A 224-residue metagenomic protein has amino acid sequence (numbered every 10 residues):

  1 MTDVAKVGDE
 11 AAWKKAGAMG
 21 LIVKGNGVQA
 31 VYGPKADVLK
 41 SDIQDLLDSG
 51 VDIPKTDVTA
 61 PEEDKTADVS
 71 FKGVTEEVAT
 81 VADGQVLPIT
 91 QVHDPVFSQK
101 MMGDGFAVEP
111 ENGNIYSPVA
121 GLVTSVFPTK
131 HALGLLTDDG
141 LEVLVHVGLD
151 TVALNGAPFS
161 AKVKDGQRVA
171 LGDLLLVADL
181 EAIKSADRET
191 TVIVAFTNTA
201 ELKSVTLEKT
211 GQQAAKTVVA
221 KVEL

Functional and structural regions predicted by a protein language model:
M1-H93, F97-P158, K164-Q167, L171-D173: Structured cytosolic domains appended to multi-pass membrane proteins
T90-H93, F127, K162, D179 (+2 more regions): A generic structural motif
E142, V218-V222: Short histidine
Q167, E223-L224: Helix-turn-helix/homeodomain-like alpha-helical modules used for DNA recognition and transcription-factor dimerization
D173-L207, Q212, K221-E223: Conserved, short, structured surface segments that act as functional micro-motifs
A215: Polyanion-binding surfaces on beta-sheet-dominated domains and ring/shell assemblies
